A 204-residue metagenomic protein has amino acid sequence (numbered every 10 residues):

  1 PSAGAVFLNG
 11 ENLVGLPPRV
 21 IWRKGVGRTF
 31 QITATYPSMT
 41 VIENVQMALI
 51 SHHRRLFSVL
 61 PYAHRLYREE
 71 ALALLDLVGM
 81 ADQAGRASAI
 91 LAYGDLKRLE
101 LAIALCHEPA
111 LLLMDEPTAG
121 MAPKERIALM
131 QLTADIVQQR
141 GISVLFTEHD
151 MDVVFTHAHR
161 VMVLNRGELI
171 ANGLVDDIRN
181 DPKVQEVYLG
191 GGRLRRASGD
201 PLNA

Functional and structural regions predicted by a protein language model:
P1-A204: Glycine-rich phosphate-binding loops of nucleotide-dependent enzymes
